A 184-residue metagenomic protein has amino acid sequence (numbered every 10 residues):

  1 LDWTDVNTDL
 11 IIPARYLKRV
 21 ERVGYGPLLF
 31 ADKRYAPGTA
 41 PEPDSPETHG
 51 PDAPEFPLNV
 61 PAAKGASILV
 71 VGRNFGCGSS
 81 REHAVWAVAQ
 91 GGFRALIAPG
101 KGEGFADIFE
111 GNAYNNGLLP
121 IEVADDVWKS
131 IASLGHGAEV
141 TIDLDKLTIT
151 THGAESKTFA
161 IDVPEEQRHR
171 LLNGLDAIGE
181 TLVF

Functional and structural regions predicted by a protein language model:
L1-R22, L28, T150-H152, K157-E165 (+1 more regions): Catalytic or ion-coupling anion/metal-binding cores of large enzyme and transporter domains
D5, L10-I12, K18-L144: Feature captures the catalytic cores and cofactor-binding loops of soluble hydro-lyases/lyases that act on carboxylate
G117-F184: Acidic, glycine-rich flexible loop/linker segments
